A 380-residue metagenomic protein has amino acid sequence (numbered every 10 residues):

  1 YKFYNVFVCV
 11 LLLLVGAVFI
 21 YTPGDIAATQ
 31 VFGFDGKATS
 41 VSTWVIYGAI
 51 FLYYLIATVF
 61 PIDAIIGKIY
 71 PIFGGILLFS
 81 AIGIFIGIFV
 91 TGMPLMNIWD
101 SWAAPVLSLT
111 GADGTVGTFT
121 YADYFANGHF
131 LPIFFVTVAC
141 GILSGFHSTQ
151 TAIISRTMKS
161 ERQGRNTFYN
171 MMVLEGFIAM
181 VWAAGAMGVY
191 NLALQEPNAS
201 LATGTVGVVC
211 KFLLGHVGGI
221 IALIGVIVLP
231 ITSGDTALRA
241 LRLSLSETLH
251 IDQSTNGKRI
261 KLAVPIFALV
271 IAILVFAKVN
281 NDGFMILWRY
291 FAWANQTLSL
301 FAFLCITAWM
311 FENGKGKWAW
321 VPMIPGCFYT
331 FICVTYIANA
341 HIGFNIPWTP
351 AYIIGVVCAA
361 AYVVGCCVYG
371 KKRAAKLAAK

Functional and structural regions predicted by a protein language model:
Y1-L11, I46-A49, D123-A139, I178-M180 (+2 more regions): Select transmembrane alpha-helical segments in multipass membrane proteins
Y1-T58, G87, A139-L143, G225-D235 (+1 more regions): Helix-loop-helix module between adjacent transmembrane segments
C9-G16, F51-Y53, G74-G92, T137-C140 (+3 more regions): Selective recognition of specific alpha-helical transmembrane segments in multi-pass small-molecule
Y21-V45, T151-G176, Q195, T203-V208 (+1 more regions): Helix-loop-helix connectors at the membrane interface of multi-pass transporters/channels
T29-W44, I69-Y70, F119-N127, F212-L213 (+3 more regions): Interfacial loop-to-helix junctions that mark the boundaries of transmembrane helices in multi-pass membrane
S40-A49, N170-M180, G185-P197, G219 (+4 more regions): Loop-to-transmembrane helix boundary motifs in multi-pass membrane proteins
G67, G83-N97, A103-A104, L109-D113 (+3 more regions): A generic transmembrane alpha-helix motif of multi-pass inner-membrane proteins
I88-T118, N170-V208, K278-D282: Extracellular/periplasmic helix-exit of transmembrane alpha-helices
